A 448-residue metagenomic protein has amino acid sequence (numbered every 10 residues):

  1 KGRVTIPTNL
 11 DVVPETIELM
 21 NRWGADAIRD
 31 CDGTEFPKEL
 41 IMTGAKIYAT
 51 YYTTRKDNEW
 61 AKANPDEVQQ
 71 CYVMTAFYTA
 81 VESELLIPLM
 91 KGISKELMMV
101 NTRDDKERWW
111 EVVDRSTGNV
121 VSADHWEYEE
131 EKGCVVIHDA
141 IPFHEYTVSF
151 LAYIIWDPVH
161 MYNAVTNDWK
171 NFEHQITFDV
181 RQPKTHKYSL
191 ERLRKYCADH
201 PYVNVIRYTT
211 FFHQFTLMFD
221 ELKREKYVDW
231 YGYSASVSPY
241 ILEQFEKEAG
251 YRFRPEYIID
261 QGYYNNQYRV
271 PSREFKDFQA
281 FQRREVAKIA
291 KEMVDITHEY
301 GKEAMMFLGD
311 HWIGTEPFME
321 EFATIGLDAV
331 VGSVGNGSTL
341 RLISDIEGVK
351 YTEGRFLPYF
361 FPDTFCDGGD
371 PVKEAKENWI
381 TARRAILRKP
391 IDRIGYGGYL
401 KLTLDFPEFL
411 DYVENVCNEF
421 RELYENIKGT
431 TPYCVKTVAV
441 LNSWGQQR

Functional and structural regions predicted by a protein language model:
G2-L10, A25-C31, F77-V81, E96 (+8 more regions): The substrate-binding groove and active-site-proximal loops of carbohydrate-active enzymes, especially glycoside
G2-R55, K62-E96: Noncatalytic N-terminal accessory/assembly modules of large enzymes
R22-W23, D199-P201, R388-K389: Structural motif
L40, N58-N64, L193-R194, N204-F211 (+4 more regions): Hydrophobic targeting/anchoring helices
P65-T324, L342: Polysaccharide-binding and catalytic clefts of secreted carbohydrate-active enzymes
